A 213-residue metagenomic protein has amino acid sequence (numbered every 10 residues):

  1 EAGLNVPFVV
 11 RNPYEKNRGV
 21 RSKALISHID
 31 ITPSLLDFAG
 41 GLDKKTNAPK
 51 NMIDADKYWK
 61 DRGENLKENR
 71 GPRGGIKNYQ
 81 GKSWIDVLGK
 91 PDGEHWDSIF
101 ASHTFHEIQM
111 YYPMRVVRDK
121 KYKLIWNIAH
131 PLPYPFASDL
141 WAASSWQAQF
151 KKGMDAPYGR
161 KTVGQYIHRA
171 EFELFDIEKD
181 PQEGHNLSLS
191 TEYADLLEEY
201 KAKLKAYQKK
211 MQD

Functional and structural regions predicted by a protein language model:
E1, E107-L189, Q208: C-terminal, low-complexity/hydrophilic appendages and adjacent surface loops of extracellular/periplasmic anionic
E1-E94, H185: Substrate-binding rim/cap in mid-to-C-terminal beta-strand-loop elements of soluble/periplasmic
P7, L35, L174-D176, D180 (+1 more regions): Hydrophobic, well-ordered secondary-structure elements that form the walls of internal hydrophobic environments
R11-Y14, D37-G41, H130, Y193 (+2 more regions): Short, well-ordered loop/turn and helix-capping segments at boundaries between secondary-structure elements and domains
S22-L25, I29, H168-E171, A194: Short, solvent-exposed loop/helix junctions and linker helices that flank or host conserved functional motifs
T32-A39, I85, M114, G184-S188 (+2 more regions): Non-transmembrane alpha-helical segments in soluble domains of secreted/periplasmic/extracellular proteins
D97-A101, D213: WW-domain-binding short linear motifs
